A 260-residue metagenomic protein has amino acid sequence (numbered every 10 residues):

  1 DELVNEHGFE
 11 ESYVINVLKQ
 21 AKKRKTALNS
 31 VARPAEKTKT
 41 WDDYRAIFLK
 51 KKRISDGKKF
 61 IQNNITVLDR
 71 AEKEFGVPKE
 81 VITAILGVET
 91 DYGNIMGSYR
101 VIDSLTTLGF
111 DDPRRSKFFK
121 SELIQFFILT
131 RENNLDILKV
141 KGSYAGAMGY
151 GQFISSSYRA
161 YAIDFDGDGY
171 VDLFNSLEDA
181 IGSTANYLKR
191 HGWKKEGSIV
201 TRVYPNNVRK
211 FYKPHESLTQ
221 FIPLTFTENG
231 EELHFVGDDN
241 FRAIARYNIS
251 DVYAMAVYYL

Functional and structural regions predicted by a protein language model:
D1-K141, G146, S156-L260: Cell-wall glycan-active module
Q152: Conserved polymerase palm-domain catalytic core
